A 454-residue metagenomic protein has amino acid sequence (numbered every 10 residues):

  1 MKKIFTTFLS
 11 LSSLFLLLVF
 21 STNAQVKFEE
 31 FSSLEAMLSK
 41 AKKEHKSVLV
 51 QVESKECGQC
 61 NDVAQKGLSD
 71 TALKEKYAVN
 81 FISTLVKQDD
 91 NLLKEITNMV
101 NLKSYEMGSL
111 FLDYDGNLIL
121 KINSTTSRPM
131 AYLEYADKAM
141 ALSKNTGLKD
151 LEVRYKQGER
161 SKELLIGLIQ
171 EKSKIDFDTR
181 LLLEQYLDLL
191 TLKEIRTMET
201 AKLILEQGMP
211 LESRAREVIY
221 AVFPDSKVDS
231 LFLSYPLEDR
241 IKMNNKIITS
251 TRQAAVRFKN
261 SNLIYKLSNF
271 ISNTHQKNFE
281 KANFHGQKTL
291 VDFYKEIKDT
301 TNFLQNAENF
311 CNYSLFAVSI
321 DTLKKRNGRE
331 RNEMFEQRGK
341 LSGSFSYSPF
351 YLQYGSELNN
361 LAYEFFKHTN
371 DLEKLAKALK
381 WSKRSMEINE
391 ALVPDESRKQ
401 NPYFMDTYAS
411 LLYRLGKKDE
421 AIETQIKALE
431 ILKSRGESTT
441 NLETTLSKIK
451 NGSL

Functional and structural regions predicted by a protein language model:
M1-F28: Bacterial Sec-dependent N-terminal signal peptides
K27-S32, V52-E53, D70-L93: Thiol-based oxidoreductase modules, predominantly thioredoxin-like and allied folds used for disulfide exchange
F28-V48: A short beta-strand-turn-helix
E44-V48, V79-T84, E106-M107, D113-N117: Loop/turn elements at helix/coil->beta-strand transitions in domains of secreted/extracellular proteins
V52-K66: Conserved redox-active cysteine motifs that mediate thiol-disulfide chemistry, especially di-cysteine Cys-X(1-2)-Cys
L68-S69, L102-G147: Non-catalytic, surface beta->alpha helical segment in thiol-disulfide oxidoreductase systems
D90-E106: Structural alpha/beta surface segment adjacent to cysteine/selenocysteine redox centers across thiol/disulfide enzymes
E152-L454: Oxidative protein folding and maturation machinery
